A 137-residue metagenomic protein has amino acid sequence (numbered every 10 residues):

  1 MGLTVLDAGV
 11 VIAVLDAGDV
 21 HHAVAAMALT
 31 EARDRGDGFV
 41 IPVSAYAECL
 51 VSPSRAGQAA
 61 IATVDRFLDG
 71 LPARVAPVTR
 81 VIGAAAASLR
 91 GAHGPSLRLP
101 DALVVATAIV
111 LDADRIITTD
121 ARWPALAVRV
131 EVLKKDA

Functional and structural regions predicted by a protein language model:
M1-I41, P53-D65, A121, A125 (+1 more regions): Short, well-structured N-terminal submotif of metal-dependent ribonuclease cores
E31-A32, F67, L89, H93: Hydrophobic helix-cap positions at the C-terminus of alpha-helices in RecA-like/P-loop ATPase nucleotide-binding cores
V43-S44, D101, D120-A121: Short secondary-structure boundary segments
G70: His/Asp/Glu-enriched, well-ordered alpha-helical/loop segment that forms or immediately abuts the divalent-metal
A73-I117: Active-site neighborhoods of divalent-metal-dependent phosphate/nucleic-acid chemistry enzymes
A85, A125-L126: Generic structural signal for helix capping and beta-alpha/helix-loop junctions
V130: C-terminal binding/interaction regions
